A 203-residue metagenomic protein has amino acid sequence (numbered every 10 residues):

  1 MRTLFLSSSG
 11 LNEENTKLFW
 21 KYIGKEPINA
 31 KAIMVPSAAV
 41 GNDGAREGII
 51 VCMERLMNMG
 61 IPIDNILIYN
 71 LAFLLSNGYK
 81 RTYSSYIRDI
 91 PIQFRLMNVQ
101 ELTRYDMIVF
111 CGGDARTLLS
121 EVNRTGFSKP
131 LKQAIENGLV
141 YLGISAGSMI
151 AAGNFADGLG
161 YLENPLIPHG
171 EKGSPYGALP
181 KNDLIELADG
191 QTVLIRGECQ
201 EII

Functional and structural regions predicted by a protein language model:
M1-T103, M107, Q191: N-terminal beta1-alpha1 cap of cysteine-dependent amidohydrolase-like domains
R104, C111, R116-L142, G147-I203: Active-site-adjacent pocket-lining segments in enzyme domains
